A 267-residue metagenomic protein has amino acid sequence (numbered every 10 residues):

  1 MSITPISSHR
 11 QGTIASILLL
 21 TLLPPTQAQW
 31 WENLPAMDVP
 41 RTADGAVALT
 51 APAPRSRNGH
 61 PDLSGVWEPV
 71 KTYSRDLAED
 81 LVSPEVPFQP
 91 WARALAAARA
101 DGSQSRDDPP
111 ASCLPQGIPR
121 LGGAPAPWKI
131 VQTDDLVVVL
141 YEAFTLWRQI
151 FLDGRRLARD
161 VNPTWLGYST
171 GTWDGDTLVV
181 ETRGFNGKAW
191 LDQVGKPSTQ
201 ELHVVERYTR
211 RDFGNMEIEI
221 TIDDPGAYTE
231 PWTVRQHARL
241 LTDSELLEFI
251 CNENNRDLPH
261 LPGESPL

Functional and structural regions predicted by a protein language model:
S2-I3, L18, L22-L267: Hydrophobic small-molecule pocket/channel-lining residues, especially in calycin-type beta-barrels
S2-S16: Bacterial N-terminal signal peptides that target proteins for export
